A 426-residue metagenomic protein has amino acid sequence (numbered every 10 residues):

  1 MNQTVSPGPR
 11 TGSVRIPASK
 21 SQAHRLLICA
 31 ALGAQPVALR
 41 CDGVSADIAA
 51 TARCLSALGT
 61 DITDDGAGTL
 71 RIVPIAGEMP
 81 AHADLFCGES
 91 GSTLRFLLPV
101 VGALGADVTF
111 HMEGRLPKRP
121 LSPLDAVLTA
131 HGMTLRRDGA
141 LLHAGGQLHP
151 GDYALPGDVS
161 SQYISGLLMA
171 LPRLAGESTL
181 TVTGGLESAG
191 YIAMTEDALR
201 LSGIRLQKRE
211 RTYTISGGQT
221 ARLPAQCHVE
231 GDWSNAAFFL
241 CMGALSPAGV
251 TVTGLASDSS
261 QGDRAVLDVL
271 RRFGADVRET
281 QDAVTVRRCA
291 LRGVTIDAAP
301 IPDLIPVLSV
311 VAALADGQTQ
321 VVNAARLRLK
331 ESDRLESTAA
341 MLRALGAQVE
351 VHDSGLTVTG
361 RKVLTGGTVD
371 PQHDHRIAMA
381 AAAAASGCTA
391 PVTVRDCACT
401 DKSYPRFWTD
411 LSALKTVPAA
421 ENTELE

Functional and structural regions predicted by a protein language model:
M1-E426: Short, structured segments at the rim of ligand-binding sites
